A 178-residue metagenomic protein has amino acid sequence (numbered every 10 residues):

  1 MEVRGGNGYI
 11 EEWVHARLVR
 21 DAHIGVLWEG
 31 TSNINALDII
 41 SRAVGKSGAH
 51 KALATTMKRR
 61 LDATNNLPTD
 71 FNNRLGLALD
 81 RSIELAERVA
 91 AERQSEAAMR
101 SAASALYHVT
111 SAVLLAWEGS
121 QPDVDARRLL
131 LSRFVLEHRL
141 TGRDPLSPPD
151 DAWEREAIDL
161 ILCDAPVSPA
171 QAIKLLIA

Functional and structural regions predicted by a protein language model:
M1-A178: Flavin-dependent oxidoreductase catalytic core characteristic of acyl-CoA dehydrogenase/oxidase-like enzymes
